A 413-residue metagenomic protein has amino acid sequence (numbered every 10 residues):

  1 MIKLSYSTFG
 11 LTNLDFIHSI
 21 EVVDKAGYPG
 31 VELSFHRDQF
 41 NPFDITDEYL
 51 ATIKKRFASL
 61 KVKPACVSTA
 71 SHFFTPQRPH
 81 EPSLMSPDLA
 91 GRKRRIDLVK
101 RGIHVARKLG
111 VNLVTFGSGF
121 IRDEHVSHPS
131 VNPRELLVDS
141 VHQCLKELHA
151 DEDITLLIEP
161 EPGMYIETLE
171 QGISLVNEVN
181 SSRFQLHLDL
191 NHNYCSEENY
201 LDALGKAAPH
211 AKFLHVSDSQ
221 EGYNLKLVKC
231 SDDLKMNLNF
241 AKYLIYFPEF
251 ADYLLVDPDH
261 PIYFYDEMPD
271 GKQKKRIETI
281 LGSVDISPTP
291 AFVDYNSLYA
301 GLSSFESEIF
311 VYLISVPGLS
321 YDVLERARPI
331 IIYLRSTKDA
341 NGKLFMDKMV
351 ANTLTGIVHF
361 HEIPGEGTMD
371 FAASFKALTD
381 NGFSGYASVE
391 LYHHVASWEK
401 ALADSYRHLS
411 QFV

Functional and structural regions predicted by a protein language model:
M1-K108, H142, S181, D270-Q273 (+9 more regions): N-terminal pre-domain/capping segments
I2-S7, V31-L33, P64-T69, V114-F116 (+5 more regions): Hydrophobic faces of well-ordered beta-strands that scaffold small-molecule active sites in alpha/beta enzyme cores
S7-L11, H36, T69-H72, G119-I121 (+5 more regions): Active-site beta-loop-alpha junctions enriched in small/polar residues
N13, I20, P42-D44, M85-S86 (+7 more regions): Gly/Pro-rich active-site loop or hairpin
H18, S59, F74-L186, L244-L255 (+6 more regions): Active-site acidic/histidine proton-transfer and metal-coordination neighborhood in alpha/beta enzyme cores
Y28, A106, V111, D153 (+2 more regions): A structural motif
P29-V31, A65, K212-L214, A251-I262 (+2 more regions): Hydrophobic beta-strand segments of well-ordered beta-sheets in folded domains
S287-Y295, Y299-E308, S315-P329, R335-L344: Mature, solvent-exposed C-terminal subdomains and processed small-chain segments of exported/organellar
